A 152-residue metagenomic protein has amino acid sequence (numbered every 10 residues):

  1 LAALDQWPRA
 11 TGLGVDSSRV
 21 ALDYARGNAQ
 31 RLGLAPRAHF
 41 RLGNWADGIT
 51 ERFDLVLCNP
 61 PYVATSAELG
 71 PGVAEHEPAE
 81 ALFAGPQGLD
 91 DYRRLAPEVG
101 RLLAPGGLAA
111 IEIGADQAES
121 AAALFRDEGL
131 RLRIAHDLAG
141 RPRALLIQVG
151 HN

Functional and structural regions predicted by a protein language model:
L1-S66: Conserved SAM/SAH cofactor-binding pocket of Class I
G14, A84, A110: Conserved SAM-binding loop
A25, F40, N59, V73 (+3 more regions): Residue-level signal for inorganic ion chemistry
R26-G27, E68-G72, A122-L124: Short amphipathic alpha-helical segments
L34, E77, L103-P105: Helix-to-beta-strand junctions that scaffold the AdoMet/dcAdoMet cofactor pocket in Class I SAM-dependent enzymes
P61-D91: Mobile active-site "lid"/loop adjacent to the S-adenosyl-L-methionine
Q87-Q148: Conserved Class I SAM-dependent methyltransferase catalytic core
G150-N152: Flexible, glycine-/basic-rich loop-and-beta segments that form/coincide with the SAM-dependent methyltransferase
